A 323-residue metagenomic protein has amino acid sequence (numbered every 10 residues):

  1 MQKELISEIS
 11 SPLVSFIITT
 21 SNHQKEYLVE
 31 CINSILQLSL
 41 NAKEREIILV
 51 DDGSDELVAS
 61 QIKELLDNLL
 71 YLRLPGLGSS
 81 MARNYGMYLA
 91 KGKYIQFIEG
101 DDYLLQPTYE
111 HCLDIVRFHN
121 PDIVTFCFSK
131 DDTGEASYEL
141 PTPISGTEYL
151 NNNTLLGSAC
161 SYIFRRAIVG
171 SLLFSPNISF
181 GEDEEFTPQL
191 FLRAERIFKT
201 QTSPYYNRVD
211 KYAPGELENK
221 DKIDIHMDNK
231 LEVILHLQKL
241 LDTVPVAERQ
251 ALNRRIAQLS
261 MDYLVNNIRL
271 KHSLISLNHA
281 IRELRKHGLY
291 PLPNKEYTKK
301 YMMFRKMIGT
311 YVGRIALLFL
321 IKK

Functional and structural regions predicted by a protein language model:
M1-K3, R269-K323: Membrane-interface aromatic/basic loop that binds lipid-linked glycans or pyrophosphate carriers, typified by
H23-L38: Short, well-formed alpha-helical segments that are part of the catalytic scaffolds of diverse glycosyltransferases
D51-S60, E99: A conserved acidic beta->alpha catalytic loop
L74-A90: Glycine-rich, basic loop-to-helix element that forms the pyrophosphate-binding segment of sugar-nucleotide handling
I95: Short aromatic/hydrophobic "clamp" motif used to bind/position activated sugar donors
P107-S137: Conserved donor NDP-sugar-binding/catalytic core segment of glycosyltransferases
G146-K222: Conserved nucleotide-sugar donor-binding catalytic segment
S203-K211, E216-A247, N266, K271-L289: Catalytic core of nucleotide-sugar-dependent glycosyltransferases
